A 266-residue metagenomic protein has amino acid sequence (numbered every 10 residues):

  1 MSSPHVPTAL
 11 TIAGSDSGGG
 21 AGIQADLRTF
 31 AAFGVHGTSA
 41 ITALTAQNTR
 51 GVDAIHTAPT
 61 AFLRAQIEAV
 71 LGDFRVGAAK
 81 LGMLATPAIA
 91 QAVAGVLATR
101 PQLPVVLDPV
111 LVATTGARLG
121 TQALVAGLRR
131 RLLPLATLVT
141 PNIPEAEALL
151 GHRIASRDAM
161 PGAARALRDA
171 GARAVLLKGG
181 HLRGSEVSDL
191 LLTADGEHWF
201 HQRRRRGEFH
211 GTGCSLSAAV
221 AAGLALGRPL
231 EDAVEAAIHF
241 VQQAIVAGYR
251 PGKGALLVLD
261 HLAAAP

Functional and structural regions predicted by a protein language model:
M1-V6, G22, S185-W199: Acidic-glycine-rich active-site phosphate/pyrophosphate-binding loop
S2-T11, L27-T114, A265: Conserved N-terminal subdomain of the carbohydrate kinase-like
V6, A54-T57, E231-P266: Charged C-terminal helix
I12-G18, E197-H210: Short pre-catalytic strand/loop immediately N-terminal to key active-site residues, enriched for Gly-Thr
T29, E147-A148, G207-L230: Short, small-residue alpha-helix embedded
F33-T38, H198, G223-I238: Phosphate-handling active-site elements
G72, G77, P87-P104, R173 (+5 more regions): Nucleotide and nucleotide-moiety/phosphate-recognizing core
Q122-G196: Conserved phosphate/ATP/ADP-binding segment of small-molecule kinases
